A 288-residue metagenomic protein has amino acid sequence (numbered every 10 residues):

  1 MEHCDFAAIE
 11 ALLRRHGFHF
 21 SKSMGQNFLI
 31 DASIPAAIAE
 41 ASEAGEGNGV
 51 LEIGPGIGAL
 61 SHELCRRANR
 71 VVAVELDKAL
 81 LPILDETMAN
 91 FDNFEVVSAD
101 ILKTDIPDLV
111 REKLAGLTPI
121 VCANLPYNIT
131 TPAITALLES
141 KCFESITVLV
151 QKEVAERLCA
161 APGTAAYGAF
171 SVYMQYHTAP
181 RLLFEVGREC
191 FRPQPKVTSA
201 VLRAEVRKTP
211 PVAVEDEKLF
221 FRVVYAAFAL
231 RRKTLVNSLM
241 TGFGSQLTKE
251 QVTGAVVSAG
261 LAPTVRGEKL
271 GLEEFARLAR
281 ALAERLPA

Functional and structural regions predicted by a protein language model:
M1-A226, G254-V257, E268, R277-A288: Catalytic cores of RNA-modifying enzymes
A229: Conserved catalytic loop of SAM-dependent methyltransferase domains
M240-S245: Short helix-coil junctions and helix-kink-helix linkers
A259-A262: Primarily EF-hand calcium-binding motifs
